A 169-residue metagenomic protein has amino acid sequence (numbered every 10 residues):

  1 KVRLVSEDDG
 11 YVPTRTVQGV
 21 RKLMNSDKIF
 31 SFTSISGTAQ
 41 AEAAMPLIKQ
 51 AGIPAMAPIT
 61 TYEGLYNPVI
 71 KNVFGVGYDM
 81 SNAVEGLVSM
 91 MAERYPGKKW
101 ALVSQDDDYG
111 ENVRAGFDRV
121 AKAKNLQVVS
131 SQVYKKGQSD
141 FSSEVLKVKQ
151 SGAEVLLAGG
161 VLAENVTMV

Functional and structural regions predicted by a protein language model:
K1-G64, Y134-F141, A163-T167: Beta-alpha junction/loop-to-helix N-cap segments that form part of ligand/metal-binding clefts
R3, K98-K99, E154-V155: Residues that mark the start of a beta-strand
L4, G75, E93, K147-V148: Short, charged/polar low-complexity linear motifs in solvent-exposed/disordered segments
E7-Y11, A83, D106-Y109, V133-Y134 (+1 more regions): Short acidic/polar alpha-helix capping motifs at helix-coil junctions
V17, V84-V88, S142-V145: Short, amphipathic alpha-helical "lid/cap" segments that border enzyme active or binding sites
L23-I29, R94-P96, V148-A153: Glycine-rich phosphate-binding loop signature in dinucleotide/nucleotide-binding domains
K28-S131: Extracytoplasmic ligand/sensor domains, especially the bilobed periplasmic-binding protein
I48-Q50, R114-V169: Extracellular/periplasmic bilobed ligand-binding domains
